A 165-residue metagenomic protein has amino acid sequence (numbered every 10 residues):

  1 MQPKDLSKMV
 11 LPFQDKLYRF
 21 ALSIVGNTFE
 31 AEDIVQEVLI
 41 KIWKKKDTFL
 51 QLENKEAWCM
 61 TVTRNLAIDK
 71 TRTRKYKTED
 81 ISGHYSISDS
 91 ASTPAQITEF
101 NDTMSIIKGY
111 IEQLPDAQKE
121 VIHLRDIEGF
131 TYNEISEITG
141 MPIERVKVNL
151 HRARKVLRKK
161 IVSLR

Functional and structural regions predicted by a protein language model:
M1-R19, W43: A short, charge-rich alpha-helical start-of-domain segment used by transcription regulators
Q14, A117-Q118: The N-cap/first-turn positions of alpha helices within or immediately adjacent to helix-turn-helix DNA-binding domains
R19, D33-I40, E53-N65: Structural recognition of an alpha-helix C-terminal capping motif at a helix-to-coil junction
T61-I81, R152: Arg/Lys-rich amphipathic alpha helix in sigma70-family domain 2
D69, K77-N101, T131: Internal acidic/polar
E112, D116-A117, E128-R145: Helix-turn-helix DNA-binding module
V121-R125: A short pre-motif secondary-structure segment
T139-S163: DNA-recognition helix of helix-turn-helix
